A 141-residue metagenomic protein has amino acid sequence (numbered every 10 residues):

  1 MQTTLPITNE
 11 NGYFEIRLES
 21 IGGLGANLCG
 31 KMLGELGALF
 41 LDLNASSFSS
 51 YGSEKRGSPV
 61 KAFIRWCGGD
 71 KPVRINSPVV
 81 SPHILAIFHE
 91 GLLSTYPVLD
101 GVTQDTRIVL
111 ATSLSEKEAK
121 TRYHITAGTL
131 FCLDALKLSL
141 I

Functional and structural regions predicted by a protein language model:
M1-I141: Active-site cofactor/cluster-binding pocket
